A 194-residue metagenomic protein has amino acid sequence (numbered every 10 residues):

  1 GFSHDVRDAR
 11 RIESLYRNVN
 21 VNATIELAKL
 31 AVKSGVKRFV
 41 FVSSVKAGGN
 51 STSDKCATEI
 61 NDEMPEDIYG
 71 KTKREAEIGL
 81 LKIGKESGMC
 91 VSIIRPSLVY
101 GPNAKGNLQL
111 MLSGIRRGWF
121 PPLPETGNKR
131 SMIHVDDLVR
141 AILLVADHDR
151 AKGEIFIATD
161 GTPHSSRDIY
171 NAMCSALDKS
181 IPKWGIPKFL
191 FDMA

Functional and structural regions predicted by a protein language model:
G1-V21, L30-K33, G48-N50: NAD(P)H-binding glycine-rich loop region in Rossmannoid oxidoreductase-like domains and their noncatalytic homologs
F2, F39-V45, I94-P96: SDR active-site strand-loop-helix element
L15-E26, E63, D67, K71-T72 (+1 more regions): Glycine-rich NAD(P)-binding loop of the Rossmann-fold in SDR/ketoreductase-type enzymes
I25-I68, G84: Conserved Rossmann-fold NAD(P)-dependent oxidoreductase catalytic core, especially the SDR/UDP-sugar
M64-S92: Active-site Tyr-X1-5-Lys
M89-L110: Flexible, glycine-rich beta-alpha linker
A104-L110, P124-A146, G153-I157: Substrate-positioning beta->alpha
V145-A194: Mid/C-terminal beta-alpha module of Rossmann-like enzyme folds, strongest in SDR-family dehydrogenases/epimerases
